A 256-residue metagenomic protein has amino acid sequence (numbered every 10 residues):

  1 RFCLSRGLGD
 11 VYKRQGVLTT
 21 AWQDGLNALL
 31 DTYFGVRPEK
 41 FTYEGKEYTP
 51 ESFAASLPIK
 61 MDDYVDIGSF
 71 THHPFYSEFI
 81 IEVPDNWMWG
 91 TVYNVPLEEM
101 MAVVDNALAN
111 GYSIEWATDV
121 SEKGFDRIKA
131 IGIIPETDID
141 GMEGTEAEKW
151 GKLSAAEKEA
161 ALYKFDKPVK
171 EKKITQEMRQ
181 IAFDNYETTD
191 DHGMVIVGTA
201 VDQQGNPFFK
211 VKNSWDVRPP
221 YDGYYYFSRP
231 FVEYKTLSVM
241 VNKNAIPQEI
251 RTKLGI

Functional and structural regions predicted by a protein language model:
F2-L8, Y12: Single conserved hydrophobic/aromatic residue that forms the stacking wall/gate of nucleotide- or nucleobase-binding
L18-W22: Non-membrane alpha-helical secondary structure
D24-I256: Active-site signature of cysteine proteases
